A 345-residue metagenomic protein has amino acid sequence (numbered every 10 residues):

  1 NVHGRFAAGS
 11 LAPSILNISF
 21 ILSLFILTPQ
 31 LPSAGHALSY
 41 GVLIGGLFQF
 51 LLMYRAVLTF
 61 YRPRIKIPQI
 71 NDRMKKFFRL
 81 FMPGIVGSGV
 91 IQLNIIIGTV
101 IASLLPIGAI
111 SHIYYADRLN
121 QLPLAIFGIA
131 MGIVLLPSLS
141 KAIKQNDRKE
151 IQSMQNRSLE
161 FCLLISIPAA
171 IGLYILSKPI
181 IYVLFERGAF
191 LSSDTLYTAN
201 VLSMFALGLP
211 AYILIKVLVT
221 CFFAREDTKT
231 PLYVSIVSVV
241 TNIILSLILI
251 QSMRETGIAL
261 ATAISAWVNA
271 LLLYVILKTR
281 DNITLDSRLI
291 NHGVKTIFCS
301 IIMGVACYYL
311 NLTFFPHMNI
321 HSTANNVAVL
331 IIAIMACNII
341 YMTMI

Functional and structural regions predicted by a protein language model:
N1-L11, L207-V237, I248, S252: Membrane-interface junctions at transmembrane-helix termini in multi-pass inner-membrane proteins
F6-A7, S14, I18-Y54, K229 (+3 more regions): Membrane-interface helix-loop junctions in multi-pass transport and translocation proteins
S33-Y61, I70-F77, M154, S158-I175 (+3 more regions): Short alpha-helical transmembrane segments in multi-pass integral membrane proteins
G35, L80, A102-L124, S193-A199: Interfacial/gating helices of multi-pass transporter permease domains
Y54-I91, K149, T279-V294: Interhelical loop/hinge segments that connect adjacent transmembrane helices in multipass membrane
I129-D147, Q155, V219: Helix-loop junctions and terminal segments of transmembrane helices in multi-pass membrane transport/translocation
Y174-G208, H317-A324: Interfacial segments at transmembrane-helix termini and the short loops linking adjacent helices
N291-I345: Transmembrane alpha-helical segments of multi-pass transport proteins
